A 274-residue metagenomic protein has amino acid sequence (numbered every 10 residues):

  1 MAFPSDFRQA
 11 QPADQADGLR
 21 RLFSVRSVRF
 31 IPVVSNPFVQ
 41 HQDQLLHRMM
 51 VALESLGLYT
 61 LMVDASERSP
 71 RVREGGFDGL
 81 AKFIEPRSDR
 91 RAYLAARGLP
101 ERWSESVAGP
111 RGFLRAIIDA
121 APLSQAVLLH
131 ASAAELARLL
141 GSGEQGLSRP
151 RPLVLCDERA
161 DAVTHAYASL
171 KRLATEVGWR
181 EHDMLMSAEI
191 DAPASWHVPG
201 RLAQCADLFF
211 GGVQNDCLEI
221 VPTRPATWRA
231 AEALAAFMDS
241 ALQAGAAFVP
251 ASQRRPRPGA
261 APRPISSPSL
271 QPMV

Functional and structural regions predicted by a protein language model:
A2-P32, W179-V274: C-terminal lobe/tail of nucleotide-utilizing enzymes
F7, L19-R21, R48, K82 (+1 more regions): Short, flexible coil/linker segments at or flanking structured domains
S24-Q40, S55-A134, G200, R224: P-loop/Walker-type NTP enzyme "switch/lid" segment
P32-Q42, L155-V163: Short, glycine-rich nucleotide/cofactor-binding loops
Q44-S55, Y167-T175: Histidine-anchored nucleotide/phosphate-binding helix
L46, G75, S106-G109, Y167 (+2 more regions): Surface-exposed beta-strand edges and their flanking turn/coil or helix-capping segments
L46-M49, R71-G75, A188-D191: Extended, low-complexity, amphipathic alpha-helical coiled-coil/linker regions that act as scaffolds and localization
G109-E219: Conserved catalytic-core segment of NTP-binding enzymes
